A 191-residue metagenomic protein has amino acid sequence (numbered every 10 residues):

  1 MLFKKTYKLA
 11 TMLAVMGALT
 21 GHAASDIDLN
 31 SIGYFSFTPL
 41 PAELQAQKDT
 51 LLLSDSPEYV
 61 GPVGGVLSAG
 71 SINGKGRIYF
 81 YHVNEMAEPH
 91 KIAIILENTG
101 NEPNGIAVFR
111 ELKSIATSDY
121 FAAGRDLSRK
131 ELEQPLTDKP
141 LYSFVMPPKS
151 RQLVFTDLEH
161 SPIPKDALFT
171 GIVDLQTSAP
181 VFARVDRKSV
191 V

Functional and structural regions predicted by a protein language model:
L2-A10: Bacterial N-terminal signal peptides that target proteins for export
A10-A18: Bacterial N-terminal signal peptides
S25-I72: N-terminal, Lys/Arg-enriched amphipathic/low-complexity engagement segments that precede the first folded domain
I27-I32, S68-H90, E97: Beta-sheet-dominated interaction scaffolds and their linkers
H82-E88, I95-R110, S114, L175-T177: Asparagine-centered strand-capping/turn motif at beta-strand->loop junctions
L112-K130: Short aromatic-acidic-glycine turn motif
G124-P164: Intrinsically disordered, low-complexity Pro/Gly/Ser/Thr-rich segments with frequent PxxP/GP/PP motifs and embedded
V190: Conserved small/polar residues in nucleotide/adenosyl-binding loops
